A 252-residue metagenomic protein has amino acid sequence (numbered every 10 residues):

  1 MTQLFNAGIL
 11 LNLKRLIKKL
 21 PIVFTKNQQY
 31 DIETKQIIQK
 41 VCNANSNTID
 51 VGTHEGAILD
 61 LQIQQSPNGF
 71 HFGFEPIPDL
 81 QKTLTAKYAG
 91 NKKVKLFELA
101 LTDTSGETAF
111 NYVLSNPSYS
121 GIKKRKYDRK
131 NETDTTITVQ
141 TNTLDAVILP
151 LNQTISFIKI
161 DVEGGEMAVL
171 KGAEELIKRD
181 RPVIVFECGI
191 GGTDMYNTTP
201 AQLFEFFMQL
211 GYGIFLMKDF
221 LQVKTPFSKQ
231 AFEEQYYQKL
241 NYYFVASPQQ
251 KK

Functional and structural regions predicted by a protein language model:
M1-K252: Phosphate/nucleotide-binding beta-alpha loop and adjacent structural elements of enzyme active sites
